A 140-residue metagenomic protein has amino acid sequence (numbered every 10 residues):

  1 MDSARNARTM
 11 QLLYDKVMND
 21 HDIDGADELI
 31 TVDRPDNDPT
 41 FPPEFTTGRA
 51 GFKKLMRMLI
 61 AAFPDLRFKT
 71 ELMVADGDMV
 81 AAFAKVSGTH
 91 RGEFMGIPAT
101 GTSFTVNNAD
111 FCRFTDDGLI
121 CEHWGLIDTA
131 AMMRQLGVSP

Functional and structural regions predicted by a protein language model:
M1-P140: C-terminal and inter-domain tail/linker signature
